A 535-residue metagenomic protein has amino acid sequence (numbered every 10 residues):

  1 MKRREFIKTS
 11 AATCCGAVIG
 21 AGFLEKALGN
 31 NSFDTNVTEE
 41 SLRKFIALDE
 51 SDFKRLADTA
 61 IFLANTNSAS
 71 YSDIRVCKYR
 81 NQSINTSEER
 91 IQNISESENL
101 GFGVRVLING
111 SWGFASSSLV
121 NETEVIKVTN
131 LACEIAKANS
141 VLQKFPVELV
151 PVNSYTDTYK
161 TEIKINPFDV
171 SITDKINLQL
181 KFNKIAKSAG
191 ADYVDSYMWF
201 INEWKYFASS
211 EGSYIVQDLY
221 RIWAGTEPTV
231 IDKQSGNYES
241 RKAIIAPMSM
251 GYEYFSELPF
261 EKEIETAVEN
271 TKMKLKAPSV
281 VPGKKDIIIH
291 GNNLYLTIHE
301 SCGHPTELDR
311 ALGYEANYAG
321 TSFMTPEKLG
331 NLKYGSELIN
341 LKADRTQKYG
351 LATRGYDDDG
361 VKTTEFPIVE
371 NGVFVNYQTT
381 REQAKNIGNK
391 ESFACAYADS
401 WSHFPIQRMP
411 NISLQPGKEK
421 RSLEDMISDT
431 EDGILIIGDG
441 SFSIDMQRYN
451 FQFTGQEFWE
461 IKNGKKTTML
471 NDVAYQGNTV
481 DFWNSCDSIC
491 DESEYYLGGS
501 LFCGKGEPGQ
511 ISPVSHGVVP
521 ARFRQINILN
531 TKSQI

Functional and structural regions predicted by a protein language model:
K2-I535: N-terminal small-residue-enriched
